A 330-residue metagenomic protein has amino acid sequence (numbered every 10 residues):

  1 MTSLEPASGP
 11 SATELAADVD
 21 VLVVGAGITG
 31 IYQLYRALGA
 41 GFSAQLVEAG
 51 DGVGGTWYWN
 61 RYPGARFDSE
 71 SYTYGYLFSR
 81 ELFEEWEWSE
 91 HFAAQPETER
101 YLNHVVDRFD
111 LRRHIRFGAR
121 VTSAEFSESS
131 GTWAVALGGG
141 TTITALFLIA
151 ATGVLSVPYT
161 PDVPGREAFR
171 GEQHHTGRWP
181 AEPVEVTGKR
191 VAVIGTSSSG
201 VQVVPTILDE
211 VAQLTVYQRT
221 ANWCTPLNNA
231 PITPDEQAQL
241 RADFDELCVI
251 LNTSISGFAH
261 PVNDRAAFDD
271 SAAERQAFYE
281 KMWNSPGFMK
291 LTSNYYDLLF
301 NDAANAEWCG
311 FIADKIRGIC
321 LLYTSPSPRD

Functional and structural regions predicted by a protein language model:
T2-V21, A26, I31, R36-R166 (+4 more regions): N-terminal FAD-binding dinucleotide-binding subdomain shared by FAD-dependent oxidases/monooxygenases
E172, T176-R178: FAD-site-proximal beta/loop scaffold in flavoenzymes
A192: The substrate-binding groove and active-site-proximal loops of carbohydrate-active enzymes, especially glycoside
V204-L208: Short glycine-enriched nucleophile-adjacent loop and the immediately C-terminal alpha-helix near the catalytic center
